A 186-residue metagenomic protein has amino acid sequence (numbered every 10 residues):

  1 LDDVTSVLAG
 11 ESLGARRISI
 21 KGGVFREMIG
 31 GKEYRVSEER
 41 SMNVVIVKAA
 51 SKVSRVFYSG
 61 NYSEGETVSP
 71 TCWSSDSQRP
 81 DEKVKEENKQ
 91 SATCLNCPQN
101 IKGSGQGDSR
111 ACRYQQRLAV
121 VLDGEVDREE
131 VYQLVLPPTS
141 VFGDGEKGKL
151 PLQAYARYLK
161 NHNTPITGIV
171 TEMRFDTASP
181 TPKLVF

Functional and structural regions predicted by a protein language model:
L1-R128: OB-fold ssDNA-binding interfaces and closely related basic DNA-contact patches used across DNA replication/repair
Y114-F186: Extended serine/threonine-enriched, polar tracts that run as long, contiguous segments within proteins
